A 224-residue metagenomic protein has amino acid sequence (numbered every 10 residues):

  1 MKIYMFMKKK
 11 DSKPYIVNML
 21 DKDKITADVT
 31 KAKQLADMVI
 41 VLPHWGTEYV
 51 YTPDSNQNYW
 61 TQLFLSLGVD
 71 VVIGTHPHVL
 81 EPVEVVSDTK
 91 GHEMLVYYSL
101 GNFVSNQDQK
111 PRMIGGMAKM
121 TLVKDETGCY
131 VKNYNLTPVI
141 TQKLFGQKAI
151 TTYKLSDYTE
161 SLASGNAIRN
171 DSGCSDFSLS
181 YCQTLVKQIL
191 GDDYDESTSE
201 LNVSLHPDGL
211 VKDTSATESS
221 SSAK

Functional and structural regions predicted by a protein language model:
M1-K224: Acidic, metal/ion-coordinating pockets
